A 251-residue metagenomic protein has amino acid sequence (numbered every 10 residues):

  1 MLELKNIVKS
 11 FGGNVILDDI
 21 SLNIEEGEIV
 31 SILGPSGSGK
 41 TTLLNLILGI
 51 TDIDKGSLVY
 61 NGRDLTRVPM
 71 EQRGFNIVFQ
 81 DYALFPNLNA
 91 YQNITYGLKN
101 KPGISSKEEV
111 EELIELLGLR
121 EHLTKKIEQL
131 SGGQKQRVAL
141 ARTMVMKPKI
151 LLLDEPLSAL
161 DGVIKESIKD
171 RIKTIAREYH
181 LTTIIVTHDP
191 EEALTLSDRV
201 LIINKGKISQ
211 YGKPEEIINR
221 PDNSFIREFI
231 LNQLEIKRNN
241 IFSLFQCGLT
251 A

Functional and structural regions predicted by a protein language model:
L33-P35: The feature captures the beta-strand-to-loop junction immediately N-terminal to the Walker
S105-H122, K173-T174: Conserved ABC ATPase "signature" region
K126-L130, Q134: Conserved ABC ATPase signature
V145-K149: A short, proline-enriched helix->beta-strand linker immediately N-terminal to the Walker B motif in ABC-type P-loop
Y211-G212, R220: ABC ATPase "signature
